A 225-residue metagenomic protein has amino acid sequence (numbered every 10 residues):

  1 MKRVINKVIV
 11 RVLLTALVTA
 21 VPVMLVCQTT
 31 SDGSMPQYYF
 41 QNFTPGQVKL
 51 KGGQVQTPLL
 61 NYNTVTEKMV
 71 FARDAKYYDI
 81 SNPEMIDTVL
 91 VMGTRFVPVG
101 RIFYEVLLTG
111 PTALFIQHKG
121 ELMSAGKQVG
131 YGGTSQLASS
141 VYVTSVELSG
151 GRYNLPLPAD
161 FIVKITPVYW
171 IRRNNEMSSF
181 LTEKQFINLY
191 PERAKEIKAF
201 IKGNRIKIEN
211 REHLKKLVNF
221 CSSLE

Functional and structural regions predicted by a protein language model:
M1-S31, L217: Bacterial Sec-dependent N-terminal signal peptides
T29-P45, K49: Short N-terminal segments immediately surrounding and downstream of signal-peptide cleavage
K49-V55: Short coil-to-beta-strand transition motifs
Q56-S178: Aromatic-patch recognition
Y153-K216: A short, solvent-exposed beta-edge/loop patch
L224-E225: Short, solvent-exposed mixed-charge patches
